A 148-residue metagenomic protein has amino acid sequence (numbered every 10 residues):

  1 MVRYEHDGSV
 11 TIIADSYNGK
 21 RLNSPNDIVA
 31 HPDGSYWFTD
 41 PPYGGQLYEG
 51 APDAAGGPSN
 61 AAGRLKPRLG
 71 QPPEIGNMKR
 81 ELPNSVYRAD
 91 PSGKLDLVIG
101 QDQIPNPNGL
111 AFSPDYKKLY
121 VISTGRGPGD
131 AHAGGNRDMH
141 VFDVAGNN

Functional and structural regions predicted by a protein language model:
M1-N148: Sequence-structural signature of mature extracellular/luminal beta-sheet repeat domains, prominently beta-propellers
